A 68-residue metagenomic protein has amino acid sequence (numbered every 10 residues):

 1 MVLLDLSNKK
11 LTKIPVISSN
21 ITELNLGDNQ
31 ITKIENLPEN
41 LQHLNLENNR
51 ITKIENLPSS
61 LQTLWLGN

Functional and structural regions predicted by a protein language model:
V2, K10-K13: Residue-level marker for the onset of beta-strands and adjacent loop->beta junctions in well-ordered domains
V2-L6, T22-L26, Q42-L46, Q62-G67: Conserved hydrophobic beta-strand positions in leucine-rich repeat
T12-P15, L26, Q30, S60: Ankyrin repeat (ANK) tandem alpha-helical domains that serve as protein-protein interaction scaffolds, prominent
I14-I17, I34-L37, I54-L57: Canonical leucine-rich repeat
T32, T52, L64-L66: Charged, surface-exposed interaction regions in soluble eukaryotic proteins
E35, Q42, E47-E55: Residue-level detector of intrinsically disordered/flexible regions characterized by low predicted structural confidence
